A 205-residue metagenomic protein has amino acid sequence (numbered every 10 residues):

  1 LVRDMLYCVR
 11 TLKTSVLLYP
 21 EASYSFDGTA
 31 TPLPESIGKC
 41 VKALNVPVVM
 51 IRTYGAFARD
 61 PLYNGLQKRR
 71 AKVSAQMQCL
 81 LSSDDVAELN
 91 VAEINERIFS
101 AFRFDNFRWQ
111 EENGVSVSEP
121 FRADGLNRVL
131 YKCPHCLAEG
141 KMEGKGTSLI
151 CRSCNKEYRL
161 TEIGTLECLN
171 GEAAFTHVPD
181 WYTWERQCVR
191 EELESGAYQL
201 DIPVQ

Functional and structural regions predicted by a protein language model:
L1-E96, P120, H135-C136, C151-C154 (+1 more regions): Soluble catalytic domains of membrane acyltransferases
C8, R97-A101, W184-C188, E192: Residues that form generic nucleotide/phosphate-binding pockets
E21-D27, R69-Q78, F104-E119, L160-G171: A short, terminal or domain-edge coil/loop segment
A43-P47, R103-R108, K145: Secondary-structure boundary elements
L80-L81, A92-V129: A conserved mid-domain beta-alpha-beta active-site/ligand-binding segment of alpha/beta enzyme cores
A101-W109, G140, E192-G196: Short secondary-structure junctions and interdomain/linker hinges
S118-E172: Cys/His-rich short segments
E157-Q205: Long, charge-rich boundary regions
